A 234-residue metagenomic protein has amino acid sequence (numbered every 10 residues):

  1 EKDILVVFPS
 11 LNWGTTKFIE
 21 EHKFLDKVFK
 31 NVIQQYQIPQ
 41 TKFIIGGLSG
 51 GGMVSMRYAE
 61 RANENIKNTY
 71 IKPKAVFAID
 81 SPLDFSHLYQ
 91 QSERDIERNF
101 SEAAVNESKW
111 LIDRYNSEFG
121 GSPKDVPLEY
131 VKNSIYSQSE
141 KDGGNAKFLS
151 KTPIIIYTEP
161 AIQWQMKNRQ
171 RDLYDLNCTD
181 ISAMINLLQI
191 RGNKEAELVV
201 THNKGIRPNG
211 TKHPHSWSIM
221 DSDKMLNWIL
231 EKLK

Functional and structural regions predicted by a protein language model:
K2-T16: Conserved alpha/beta-hydrolase
S10-G14, P82, K204: Short beta-to-alpha linker loops that shape the active-site pocket of alpha/beta-hydrolase fold enzymes
K17-L25, G50, L176-D180, W217-S222: Phosphate/oxyanion-binding active-site loops and adjacent basic polyanion-contact surfaces
K17-Q37, M53, R57: Alpha/beta-hydrolase active-site loop
Q35, T41-N99: Primarily recognizes the serine-hydrolase "nucleophile elbow" in alpha/beta-hydrolase and SGNH/GDSL folds
Q91-K147: Mobile cap/lid helix-loop segments that gate and shape the active-site cleft of serine hydrolases
I154-Q163, T179-K234: C-terminal catalytic histidine-bearing segment of alpha/beta-hydrolase fold enzymes
A161-M166, Q170-Y174: Acidic catalytic loop of the alpha/beta-hydrolase fold
